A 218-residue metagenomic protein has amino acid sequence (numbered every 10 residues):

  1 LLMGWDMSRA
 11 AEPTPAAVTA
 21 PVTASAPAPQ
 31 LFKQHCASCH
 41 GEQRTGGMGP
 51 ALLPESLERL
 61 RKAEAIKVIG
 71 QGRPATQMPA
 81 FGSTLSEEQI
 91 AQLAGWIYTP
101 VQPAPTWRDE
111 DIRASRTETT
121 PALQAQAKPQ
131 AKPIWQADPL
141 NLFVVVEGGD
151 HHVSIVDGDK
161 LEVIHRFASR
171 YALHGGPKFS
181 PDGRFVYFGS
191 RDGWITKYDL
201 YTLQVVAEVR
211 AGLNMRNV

Functional and structural regions predicted by a protein language model:
G4-D6, P13-P15, P21, I66-K67 (+2 more regions): Predominantly soluble domains enriched in secretory-pathway, periplasmic, or organellar proteins
V18, S38, Q43-M48, L53-Q102: Extracytoplasmic electron-transfer domains, predominantly the class I c-type cytochrome c fold
T23-A26, Q43, L60, V209: Residues at secondary-structure transition points
S25, H35-S38, Q126: N-proximal short alpha-helices
S25, T45-G47, K62, D138-P139 (+1 more regions): Short, solvent-exposed coil/turn segments
A26-Q34, A137-D138: Local sequence-structure signature of Cys/Sec-based thiol-disulfide redox active-site neighborhoods
